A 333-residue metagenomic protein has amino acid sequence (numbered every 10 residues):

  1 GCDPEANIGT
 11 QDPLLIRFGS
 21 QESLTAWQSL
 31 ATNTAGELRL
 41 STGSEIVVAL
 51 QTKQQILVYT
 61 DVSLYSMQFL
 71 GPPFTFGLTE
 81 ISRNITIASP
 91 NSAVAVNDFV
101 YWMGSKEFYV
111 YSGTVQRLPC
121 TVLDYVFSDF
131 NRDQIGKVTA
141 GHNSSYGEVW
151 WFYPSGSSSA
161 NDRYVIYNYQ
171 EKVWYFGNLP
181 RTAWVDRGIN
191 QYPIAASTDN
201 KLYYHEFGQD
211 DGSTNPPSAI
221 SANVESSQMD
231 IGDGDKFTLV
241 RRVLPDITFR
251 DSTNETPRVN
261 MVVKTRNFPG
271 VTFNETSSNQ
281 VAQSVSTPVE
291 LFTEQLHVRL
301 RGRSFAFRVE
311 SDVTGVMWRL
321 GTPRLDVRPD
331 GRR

Functional and structural regions predicted by a protein language model:
G1-V138, Y175-F176: Beta-propeller and closely related beta-pinwheel folds
N84-F99, S105-R333: Beta-sheet repeat architectures centered on beta-propellers
